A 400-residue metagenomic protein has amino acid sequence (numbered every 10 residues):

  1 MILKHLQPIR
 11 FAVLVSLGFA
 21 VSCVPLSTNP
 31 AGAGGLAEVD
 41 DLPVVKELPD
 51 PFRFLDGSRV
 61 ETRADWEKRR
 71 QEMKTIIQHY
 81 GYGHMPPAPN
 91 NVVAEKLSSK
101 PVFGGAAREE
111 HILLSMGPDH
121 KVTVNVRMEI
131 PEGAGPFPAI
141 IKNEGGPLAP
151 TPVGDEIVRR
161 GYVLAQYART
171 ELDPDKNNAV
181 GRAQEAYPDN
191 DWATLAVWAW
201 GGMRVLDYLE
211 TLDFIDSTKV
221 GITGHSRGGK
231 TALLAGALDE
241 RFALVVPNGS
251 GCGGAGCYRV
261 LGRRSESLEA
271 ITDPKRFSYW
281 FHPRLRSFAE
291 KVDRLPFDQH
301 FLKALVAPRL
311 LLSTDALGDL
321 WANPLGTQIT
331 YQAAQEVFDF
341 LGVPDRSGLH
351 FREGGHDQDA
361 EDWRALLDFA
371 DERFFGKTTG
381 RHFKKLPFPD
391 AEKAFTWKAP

Functional and structural regions predicted by a protein language model:
M1-I9: N-terminal secretory signal peptides that target proteins for export/translocation
R10-V24: Bacterial N-terminal signal peptides
N29-N125, I130-G135, R276-H282, R294 (+2 more regions): Alpha/beta-hydrolase-fold serine-hydrolase catalytic core, especially in secreted/extracellular enzymes
G135-S217, G251-V260: Cap/lid segment of the alpha/beta-hydrolase catalytic domain
I215-S226: Alpha/beta-hydrolase fold nucleophile elbow
T223, N248-G249, T314, R352: Alpha/beta-hydrolase-fold catalytic nucleophile elbow
G224-L234: Glycine-rich nucleophile elbow surrounding the catalytic serine of serine-hydrolase chemistry
L233-P283: Hydrolase active-site cap/lid region
